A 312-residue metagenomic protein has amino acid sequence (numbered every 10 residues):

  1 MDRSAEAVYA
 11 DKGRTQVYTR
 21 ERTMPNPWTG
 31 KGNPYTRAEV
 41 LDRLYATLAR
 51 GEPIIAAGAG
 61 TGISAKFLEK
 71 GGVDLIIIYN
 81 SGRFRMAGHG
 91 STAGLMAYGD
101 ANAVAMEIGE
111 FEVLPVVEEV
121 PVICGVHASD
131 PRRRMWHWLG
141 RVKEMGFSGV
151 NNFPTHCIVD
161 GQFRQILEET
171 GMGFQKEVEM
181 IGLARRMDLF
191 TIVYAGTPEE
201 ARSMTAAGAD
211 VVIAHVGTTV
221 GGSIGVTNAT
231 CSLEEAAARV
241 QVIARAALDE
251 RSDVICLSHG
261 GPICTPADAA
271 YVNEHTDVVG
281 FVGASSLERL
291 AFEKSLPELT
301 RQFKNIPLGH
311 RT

Functional and structural regions predicted by a protein language model:
T23-A56, F111-V117: N-terminal amphipathic alpha-helix/helix-capping segment at the start of soluble metabolic enzymes
A46-A56, V116-H127, L183-V193, A246-G260: Short beta-strand/loop segments at the ligand-binding rim of alpha/beta enzyme cores
I55-A59, I76-I78, V122-V126, V150-N152 (+4 more regions): Hydrophobic faces of well-ordered beta-strands that scaffold small-molecule active sites in alpha/beta enzyme cores
G62-K70, R133-R141, P198-A207, G261-D277: Catalytic cores of alpha/beta
S64, G71, L75, T92-F174: Active-site beta->alpha loop and helix N-cap motifs at the rims of alpha/beta catalytic domains
L75-A87, G149-D160, V211-V226, T276-L299: Glycine-rich phosphate-binding active-site loops on the catalytic face of alpha/beta enzymes
G88-M96, G225-A236, E288-T312: C-terminal helical cap(s) of enzyme catalytic domains, especially alpha/beta-barrels
R134-A207, V211-V240, R251: Conserved anion-binding
